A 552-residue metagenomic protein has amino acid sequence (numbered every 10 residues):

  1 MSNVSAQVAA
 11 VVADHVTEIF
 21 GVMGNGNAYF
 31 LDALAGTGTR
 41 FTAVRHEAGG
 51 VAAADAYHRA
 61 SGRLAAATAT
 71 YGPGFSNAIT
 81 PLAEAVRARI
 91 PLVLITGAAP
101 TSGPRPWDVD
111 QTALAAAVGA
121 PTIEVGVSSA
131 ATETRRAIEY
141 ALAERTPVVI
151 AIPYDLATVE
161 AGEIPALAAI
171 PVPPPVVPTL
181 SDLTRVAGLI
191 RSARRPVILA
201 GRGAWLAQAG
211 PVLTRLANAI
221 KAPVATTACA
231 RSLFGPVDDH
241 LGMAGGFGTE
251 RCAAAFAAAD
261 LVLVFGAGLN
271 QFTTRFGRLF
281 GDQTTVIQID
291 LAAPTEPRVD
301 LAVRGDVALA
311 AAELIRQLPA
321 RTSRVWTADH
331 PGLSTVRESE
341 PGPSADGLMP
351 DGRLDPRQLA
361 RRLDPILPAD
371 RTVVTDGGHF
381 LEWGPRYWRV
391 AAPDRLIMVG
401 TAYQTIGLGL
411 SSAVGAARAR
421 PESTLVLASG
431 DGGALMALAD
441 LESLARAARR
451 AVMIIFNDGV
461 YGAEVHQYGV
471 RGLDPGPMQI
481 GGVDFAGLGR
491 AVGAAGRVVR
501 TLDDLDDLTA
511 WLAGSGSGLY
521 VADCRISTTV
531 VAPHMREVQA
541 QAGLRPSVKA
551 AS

Functional and structural regions predicted by a protein language model:
M1-R324, A369, R450-M453: N-terminal alpha/beta PP-like core and its mobile active-site loop of ThDP/TPP-dependent enzymes
M1-V4, V148-I152, E163-P165, G281-L381 (+3 more regions): Phosphate/pyrophosphate-binding active-site segments
N3-V8, D14-H15, V22-N25, Y29-A35 (+3 more regions): Active-site diphosphate/adenylate-binding microenvironment
A13, H58, A141, A217 (+4 more regions): N-terminal cationic-hydrophobic initiation segments that often serve targeting/anchoring roles
V22, R45, A69-T70, G201 (+5 more regions): Small/polar loops that bind or transfer phosphate-bearing groups
H46-E47, G103-W107, P173-A187, A244-F247 (+5 more regions): A general structural motif
E47, E84, D376, D440-E442: Acidic-residue sensor for enzyme active/binding pockets
G103-P104, V109, T295-E296, V303-R304 (+3 more regions): Thiamine diphosphate
